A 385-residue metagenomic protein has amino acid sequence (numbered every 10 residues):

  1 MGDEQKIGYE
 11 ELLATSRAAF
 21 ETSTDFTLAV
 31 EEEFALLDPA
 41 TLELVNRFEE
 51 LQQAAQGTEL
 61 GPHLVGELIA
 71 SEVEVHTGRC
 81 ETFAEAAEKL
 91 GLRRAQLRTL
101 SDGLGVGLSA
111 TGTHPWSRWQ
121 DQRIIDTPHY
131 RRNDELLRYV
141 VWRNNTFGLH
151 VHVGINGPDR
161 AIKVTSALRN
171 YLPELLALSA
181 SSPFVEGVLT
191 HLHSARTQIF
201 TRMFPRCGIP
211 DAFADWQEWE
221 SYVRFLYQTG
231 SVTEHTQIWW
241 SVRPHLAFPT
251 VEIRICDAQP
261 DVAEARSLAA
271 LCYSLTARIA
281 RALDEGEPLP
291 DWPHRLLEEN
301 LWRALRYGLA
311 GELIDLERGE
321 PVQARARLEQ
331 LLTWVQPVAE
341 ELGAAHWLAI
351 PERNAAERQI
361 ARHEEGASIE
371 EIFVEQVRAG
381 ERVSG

Functional and structural regions predicted by a protein language model:
M1-L104, N133, F200-G385: C-terminal accessory/tail domains of diverse enzymes
P62-L68, S101-H114, Y139-T146: Short, flexible active-site-proximal loops enriched in glycine and acidic residues
L90, T127-D134, I155-L176, P260-T276: Helical (often loop-to-helix) elements that flank the catalytic cores of nucleotide-handling enzymes
G105-Q122, E186-T190: Short, glycine/charge-rich beta-strand/loop segments that flank catalytic centers and engage negatively charged groups
W119-R131, H191-P205: Short, low-order "capping/linker" segments at domain edges
D126-F147: Acidic, His- and aromatic-enriched active-site or binding-groove loops in soluble protein domains that engage sugars
N144-T146, D159, L246-T250: Coil-to-beta-strand transition motifs
V151: An acidic/histidine-cluster motif and surrounding catalytic segment that typifies divalent-metal-assisted enzyme active
